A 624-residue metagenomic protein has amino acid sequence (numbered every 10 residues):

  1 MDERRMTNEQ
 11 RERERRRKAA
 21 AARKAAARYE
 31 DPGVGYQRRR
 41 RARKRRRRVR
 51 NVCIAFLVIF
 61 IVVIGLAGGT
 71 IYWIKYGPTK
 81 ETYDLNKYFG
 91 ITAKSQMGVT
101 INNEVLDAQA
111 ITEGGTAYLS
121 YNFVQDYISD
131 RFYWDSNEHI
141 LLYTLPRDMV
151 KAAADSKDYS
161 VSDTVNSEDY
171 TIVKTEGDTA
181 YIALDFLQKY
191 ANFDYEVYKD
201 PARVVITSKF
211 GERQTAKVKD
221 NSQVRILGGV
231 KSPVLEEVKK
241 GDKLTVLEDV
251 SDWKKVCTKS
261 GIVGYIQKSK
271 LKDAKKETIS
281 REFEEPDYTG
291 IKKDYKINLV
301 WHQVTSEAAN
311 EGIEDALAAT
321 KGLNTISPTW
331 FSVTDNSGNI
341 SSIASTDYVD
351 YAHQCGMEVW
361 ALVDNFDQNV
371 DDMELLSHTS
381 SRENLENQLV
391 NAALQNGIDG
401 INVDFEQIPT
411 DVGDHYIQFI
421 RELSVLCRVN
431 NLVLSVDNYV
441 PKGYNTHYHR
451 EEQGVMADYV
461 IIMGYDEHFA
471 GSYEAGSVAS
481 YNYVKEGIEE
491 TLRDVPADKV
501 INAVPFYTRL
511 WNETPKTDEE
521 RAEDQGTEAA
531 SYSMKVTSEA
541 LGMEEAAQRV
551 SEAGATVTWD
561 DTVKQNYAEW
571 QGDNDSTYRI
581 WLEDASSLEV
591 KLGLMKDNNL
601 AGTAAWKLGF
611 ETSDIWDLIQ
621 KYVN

Functional and structural regions predicted by a protein language model:
E3-R4, N8-E9, R15-R16, Y29-V250 (+1 more regions): Primary recognition of N-terminal secretory signal peptides and signal-anchoring hydrophobic helices
Y143, G241, W253-T258, I266: SH3/SH3-like beta-barrel fold
T278-E383, Q388: Glycan-recognition patch characteristic of GH18 chitinases/ENGases and related GlcNAc/peptidoglycan-binding proteins
R281, T508-K591, V623: Glycan-binding loop/region signatures in secreted carbohydrate-active enzymes
T305-T320, H378-L394, K442-R450, E583-K596: Short, acidic/polar
I326, V403, V460, N502 (+2 more regions): Conserved, mostly hydrophobic/aromatic
N336-I340, N387, T410-A546: Substrate-binding surface in catalytic domains of secreted glycosidases
S587-N624: Acidic/aromatic/glycine-rich contiguous surface patches that form carbohydrate-binding/processing clefts and analogous
